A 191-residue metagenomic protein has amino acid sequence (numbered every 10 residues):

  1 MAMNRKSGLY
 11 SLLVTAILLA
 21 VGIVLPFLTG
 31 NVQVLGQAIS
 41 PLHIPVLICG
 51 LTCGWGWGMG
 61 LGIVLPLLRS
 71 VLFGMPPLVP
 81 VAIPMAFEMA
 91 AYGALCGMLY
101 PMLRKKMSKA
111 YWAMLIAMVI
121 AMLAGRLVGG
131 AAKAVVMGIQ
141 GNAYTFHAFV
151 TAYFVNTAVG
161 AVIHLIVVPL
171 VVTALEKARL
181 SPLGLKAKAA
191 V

Functional and structural regions predicted by a protein language model:
M1-V191: Loop-helix junctions at membrane interfaces
